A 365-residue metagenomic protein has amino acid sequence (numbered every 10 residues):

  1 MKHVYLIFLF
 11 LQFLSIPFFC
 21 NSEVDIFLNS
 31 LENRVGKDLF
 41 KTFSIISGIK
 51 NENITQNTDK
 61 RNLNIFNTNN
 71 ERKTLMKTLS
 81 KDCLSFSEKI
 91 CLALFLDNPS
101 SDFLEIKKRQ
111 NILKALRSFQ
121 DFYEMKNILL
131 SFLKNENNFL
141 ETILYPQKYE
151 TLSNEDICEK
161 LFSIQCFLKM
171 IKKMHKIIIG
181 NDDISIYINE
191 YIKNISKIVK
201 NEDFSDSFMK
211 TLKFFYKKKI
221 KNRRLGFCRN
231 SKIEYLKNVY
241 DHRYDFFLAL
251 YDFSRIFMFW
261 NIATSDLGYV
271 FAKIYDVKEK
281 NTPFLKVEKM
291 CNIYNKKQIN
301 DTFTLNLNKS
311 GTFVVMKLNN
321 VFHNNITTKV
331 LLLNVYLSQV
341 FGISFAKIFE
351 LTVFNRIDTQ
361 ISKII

Functional and structural regions predicted by a protein language model:
M1-S22: Classical Sec-dependent N-terminal signal peptides that target proteins to the secretory pathway
V4-L6, F13, E150, D276 (+1 more regions): Compositionally biased, intrinsically disordered low-complexity regions enriched in proline and serine
I7, N69, A93, N98 (+2 more regions): A generic structural micro-environment signature that highlights single residues at secondary-structure boundaries
N21-V270, D276-K280: Conserved amphipathic alpha-helical "coupling/scaffold" segments that transmit conformational changes between domains
E23-L28, V35-S44, I262-H323, T327 (+1 more regions): Conserved NTPase motor "head" modules and their coupling/switch loops across ABC/AAA+ ATPases, GTPases, and GHKL ATPases
